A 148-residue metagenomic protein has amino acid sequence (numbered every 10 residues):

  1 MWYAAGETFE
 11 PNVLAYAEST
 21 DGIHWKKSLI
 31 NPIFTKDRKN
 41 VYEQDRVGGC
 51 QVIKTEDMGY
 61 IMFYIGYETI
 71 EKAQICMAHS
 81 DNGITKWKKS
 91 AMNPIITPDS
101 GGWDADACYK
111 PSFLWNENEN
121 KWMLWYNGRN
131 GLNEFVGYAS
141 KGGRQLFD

Functional and structural regions predicted by a protein language model:
M1-D148: Carbohydrate-active catalytic/glycan-binding domains of CAZyme proteins, especially the secreted or lumenal ectodomains
